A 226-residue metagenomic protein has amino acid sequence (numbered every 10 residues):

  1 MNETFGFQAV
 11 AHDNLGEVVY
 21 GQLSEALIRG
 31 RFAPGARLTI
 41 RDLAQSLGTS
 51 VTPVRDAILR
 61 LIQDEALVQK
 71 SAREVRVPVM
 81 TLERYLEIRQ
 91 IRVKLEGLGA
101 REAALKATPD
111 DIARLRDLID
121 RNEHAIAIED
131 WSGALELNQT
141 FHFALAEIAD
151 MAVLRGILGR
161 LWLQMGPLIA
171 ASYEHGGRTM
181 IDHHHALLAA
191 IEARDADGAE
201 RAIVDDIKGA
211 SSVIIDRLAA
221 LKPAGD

Functional and structural regions predicted by a protein language model:
M1-R101, L105, S211, I215-D226: Short linear motifs at protein or domain termini
N14, I112-A113, H175-R178: Short helix-capping and inter-helix turn/linker motifs at the boundaries of alpha-helical repeat units
L27, A103, I126, I191-R194: Hydrophobic residues in alpha-helical segments
S46, E174-D226: C-terminal regulatory/effector modules of DNA-binding transcriptional regulators
Q63-V68, R160, H175-R178: Mobile beta-alpha loop/short-helix "lid" or hinge segments that flank ligand
T81-L82, P167-A170: Short alpha-helical transmembrane interface motifs in multi-pass membrane proteins
I88, P109-L168, D182-A189, G198-K208: Conserved amphipathic alpha-helical segments that form helical-bundle/coiled-coil interaction surfaces
A104-L105, D150, Y173-E174: Short helix-capping/hinge motifs at transmembrane helix termini and TM-loop junctions
